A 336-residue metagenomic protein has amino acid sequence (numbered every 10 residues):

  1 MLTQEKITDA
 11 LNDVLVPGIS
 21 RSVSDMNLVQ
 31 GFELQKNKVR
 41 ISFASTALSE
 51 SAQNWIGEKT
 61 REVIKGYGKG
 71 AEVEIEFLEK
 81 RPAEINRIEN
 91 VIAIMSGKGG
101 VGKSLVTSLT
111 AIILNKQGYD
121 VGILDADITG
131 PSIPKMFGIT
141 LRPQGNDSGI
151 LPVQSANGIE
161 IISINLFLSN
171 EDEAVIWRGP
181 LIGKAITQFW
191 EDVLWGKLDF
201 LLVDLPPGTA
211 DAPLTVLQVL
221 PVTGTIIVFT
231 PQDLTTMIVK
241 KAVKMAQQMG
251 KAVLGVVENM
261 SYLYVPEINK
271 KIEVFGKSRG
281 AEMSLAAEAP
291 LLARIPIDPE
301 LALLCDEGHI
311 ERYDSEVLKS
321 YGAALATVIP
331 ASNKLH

Functional and structural regions predicted by a protein language model:
L2-Q4, M26, S45-K59, V63 (+3 more regions): C-terminal lobe/tail of nucleotide-utilizing enzymes
L11, V29, I88, G99 (+9 more regions): Residue-level signature of catalytic and energy-coupling elements of molecular machines, predominantly ATP/GTP-dependent
P17-I41, E79-K80, I295: Short edge beta-strands and adjacent turn/loop segments
A83-E89: Phosphate-binding P-loop
V91-D125, V239, V243: Walker A/P-loop phosphate-binding motif and the immediately C-terminal alpha-helix
L114, G118-E171, I176, G183 (+1 more regions): Phosphate-binding loop that captures ATP/GTP phosphates
G145, I164-P180, T187-T215: Switch II (G3) loop of P-loop NTPases
P213-L234: Inter-motif core of Ras-like GTPase G domains
